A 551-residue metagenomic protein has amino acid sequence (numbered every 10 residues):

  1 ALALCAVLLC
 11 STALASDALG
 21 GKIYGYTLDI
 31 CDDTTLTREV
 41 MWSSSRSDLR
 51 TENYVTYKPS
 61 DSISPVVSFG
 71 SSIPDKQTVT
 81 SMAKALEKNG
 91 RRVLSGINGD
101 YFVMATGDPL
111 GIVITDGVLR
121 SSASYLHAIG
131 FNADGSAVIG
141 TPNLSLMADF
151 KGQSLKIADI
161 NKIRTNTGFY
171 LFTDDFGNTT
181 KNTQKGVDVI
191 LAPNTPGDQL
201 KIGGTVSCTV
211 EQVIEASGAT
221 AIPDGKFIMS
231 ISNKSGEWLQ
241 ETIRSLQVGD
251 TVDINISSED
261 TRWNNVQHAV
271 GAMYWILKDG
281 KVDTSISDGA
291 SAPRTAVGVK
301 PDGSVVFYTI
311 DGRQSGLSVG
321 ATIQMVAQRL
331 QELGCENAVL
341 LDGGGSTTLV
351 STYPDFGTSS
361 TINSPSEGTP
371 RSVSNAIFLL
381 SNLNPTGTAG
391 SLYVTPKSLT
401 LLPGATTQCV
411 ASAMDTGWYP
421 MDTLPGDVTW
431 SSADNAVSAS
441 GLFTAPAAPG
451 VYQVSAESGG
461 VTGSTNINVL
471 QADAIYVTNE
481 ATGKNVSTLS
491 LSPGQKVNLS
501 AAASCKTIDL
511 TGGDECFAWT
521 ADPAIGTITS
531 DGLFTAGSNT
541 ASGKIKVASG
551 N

Functional and structural regions predicted by a protein language model:
A3-A13: Hydrophobic core
S16-F227: Zymogen propeptides
S43-S45, M104-A133, Q267-C335, S346-G390 (+1 more regions): Conserved, well-ordered active-site substructure
L246-D253: Loop/turn positions that initiate beta-strands
F378-Q408, T462-N498, S504, N551: Short S/T/G/P-enriched beta-strand
A405-Y419, V454, Q495-I508, I545: Beta-strand-rich structural segments
G417-A439, S504-S530: Short flexible loop/turn segments that cap and initiate beta-strands
A439-Q453, T529-K544: Extracellular/luminal low-complexity segments enriched in Ser/Thr/Pro
